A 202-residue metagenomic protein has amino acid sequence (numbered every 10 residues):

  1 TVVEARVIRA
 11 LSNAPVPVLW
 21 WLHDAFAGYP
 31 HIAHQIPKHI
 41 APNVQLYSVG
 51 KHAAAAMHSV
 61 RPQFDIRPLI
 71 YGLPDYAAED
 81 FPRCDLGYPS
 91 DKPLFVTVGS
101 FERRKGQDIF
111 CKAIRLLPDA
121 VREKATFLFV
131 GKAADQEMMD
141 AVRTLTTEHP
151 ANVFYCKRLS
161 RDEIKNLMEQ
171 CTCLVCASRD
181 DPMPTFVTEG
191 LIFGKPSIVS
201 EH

Functional and structural regions predicted by a protein language model:
T1-A14, A27-Y29: An aromatic- and histidine-rich active-site surface loop
P30, P42-I66, L73: A short, active-site helix/loop in glycosyltransferases that binds the activated sugar's phosphate group
P93, E102-L116, E137: A conserved mid-protein helix/loop that constitutes part of the nucleotide-sugar donor-binding site
V98, T126-D140: Glycosyltransferase donor-sugar binding loop
M139-D162: Nucleotide-activated donor-binding/catalytic signature segment of Leloir-type glycosyltransferases, i.e., the conserved
R158-L159, N166-C171: Short alpha-helical donor nucleotide-sugar binding micro-motif in glycosyltransferases
R179: Aromatic "clamp/platform" in nucleotide-sugar-dependent glycosyltransferases that forms part of the donor/acceptor
P196-V199: Short hydrophobic beta-strand element within catalytic cores of glycosyltransferases and related nucleotide-activated
